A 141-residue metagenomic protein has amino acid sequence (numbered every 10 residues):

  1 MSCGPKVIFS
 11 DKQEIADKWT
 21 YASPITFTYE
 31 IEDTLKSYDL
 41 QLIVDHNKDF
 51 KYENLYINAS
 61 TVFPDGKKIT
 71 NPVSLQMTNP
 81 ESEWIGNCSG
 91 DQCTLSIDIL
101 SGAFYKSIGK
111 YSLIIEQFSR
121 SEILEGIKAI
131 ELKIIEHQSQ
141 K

Functional and structural regions predicted by a protein language model:
M1-S2: C-terminal motif of bacterial Sec signal peptides marking the signal peptidase cleavage site
V7-S60, G66: Start-of-domain marker
L35-Y38, S101-Q117: Short tyrosine-centred short linear motifs in exposed loops/low-complexity segments
L42-H46, I114-S121: Short beta-strand-plus-loop segments that form exposed binding edges in beta-rich domains
I57-V62, R120-K141: Exposed low-complexity, polar/acidic, P/S/T/G-rich flexible segments that act as propeptides, protease-susceptible
F63-K67, E81, Q138: Solvent-exposed strand-loop boundary residues in beta-sheet-rich modules
L75-M77, I85-L100: A beta-strand/beta-hairpin structural motif
I85-G86, A103-G109, I123-L124: Short glycine/proline/serine/threonine-rich loop/turn segments at secondary-structure transition edges
